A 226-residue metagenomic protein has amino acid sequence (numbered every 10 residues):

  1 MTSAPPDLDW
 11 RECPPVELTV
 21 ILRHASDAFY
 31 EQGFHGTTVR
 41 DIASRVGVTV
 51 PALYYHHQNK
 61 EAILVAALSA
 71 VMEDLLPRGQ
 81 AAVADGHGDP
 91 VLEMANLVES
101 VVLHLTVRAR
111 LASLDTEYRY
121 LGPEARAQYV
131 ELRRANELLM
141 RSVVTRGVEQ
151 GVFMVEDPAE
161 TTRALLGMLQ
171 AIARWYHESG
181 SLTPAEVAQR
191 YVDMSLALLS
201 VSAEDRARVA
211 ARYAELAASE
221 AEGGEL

Functional and structural regions predicted by a protein language model:
M1-P5, E137-R146, R174, E178-L226: C-terminal peripheral helix-coil segments that are non-catalytic and often amphipathic
L8-E12, L18-T19, A67-E93: Amphipathic alpha-helical linker/stalk segments
V20, H24, A28-A62, A66: Helix-turn-helix
K60, A67, V71, L75 (+6 more regions): Hydrophobic/aromatic residues within well-ordered alpha-helical segments
A66, Q80-R110, T162-L165: Hydrophobic alpha-helical connector segments
E73-P77, E124-Q150, A159-R163, E186 (+1 more regions): Amphipathic alpha-helical packing segments from all-alpha helical-bundle domains
A82, E99-T106, L114-Y120, D193-S200: Helix-loop "lid/cap" segments that line or gate small-molecule binding pockets
L105-E124, R141, R208-R212: Amphipathic alpha-helical segments used for helix-helix packing
